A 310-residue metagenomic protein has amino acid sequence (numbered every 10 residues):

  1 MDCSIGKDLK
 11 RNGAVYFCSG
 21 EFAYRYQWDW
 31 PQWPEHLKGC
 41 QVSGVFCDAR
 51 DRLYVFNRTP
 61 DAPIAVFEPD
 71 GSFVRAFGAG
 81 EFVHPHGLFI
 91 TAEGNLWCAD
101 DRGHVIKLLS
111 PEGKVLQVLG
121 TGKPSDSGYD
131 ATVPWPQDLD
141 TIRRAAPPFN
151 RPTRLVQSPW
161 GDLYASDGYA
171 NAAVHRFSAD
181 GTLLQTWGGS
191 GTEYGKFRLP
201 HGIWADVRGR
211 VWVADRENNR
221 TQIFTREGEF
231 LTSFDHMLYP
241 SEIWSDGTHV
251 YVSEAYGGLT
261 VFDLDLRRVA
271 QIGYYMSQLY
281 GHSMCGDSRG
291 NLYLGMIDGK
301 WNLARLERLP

Functional and structural regions predicted by a protein language model:
D2-P310: Eukaryotic scaffold repeat domains enriched in small/polar residues
